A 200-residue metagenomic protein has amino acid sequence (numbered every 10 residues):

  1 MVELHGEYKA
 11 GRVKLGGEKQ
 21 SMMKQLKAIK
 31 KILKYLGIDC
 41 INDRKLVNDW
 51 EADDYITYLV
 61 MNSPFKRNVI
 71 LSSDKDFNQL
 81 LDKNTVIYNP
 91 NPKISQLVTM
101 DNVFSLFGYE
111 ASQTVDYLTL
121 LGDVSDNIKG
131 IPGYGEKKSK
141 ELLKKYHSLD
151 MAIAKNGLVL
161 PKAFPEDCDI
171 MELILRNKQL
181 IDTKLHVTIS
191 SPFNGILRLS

Functional and structural regions predicted by a protein language model:
M1-V69, F77-L97, D182-L199: Noncatalytic, basic helical substrate-engagement surface that gates or grips nucleic-acid strands
Q20-K27, G108, M171-I174: Alpha-helix N-cap/helix-start motif at coil-to-helix transitions, marked by capping-box chemistry
I70-L71, L143: Short, conserved beta-strand edge motifs with alternating hydrophobic and charged residues
I94-S125: A short, charged helix-loop
E110-Q113, L121-P192: Accessory alpha-helical DNA-binding modules that contact the DNA backbone or grooves
